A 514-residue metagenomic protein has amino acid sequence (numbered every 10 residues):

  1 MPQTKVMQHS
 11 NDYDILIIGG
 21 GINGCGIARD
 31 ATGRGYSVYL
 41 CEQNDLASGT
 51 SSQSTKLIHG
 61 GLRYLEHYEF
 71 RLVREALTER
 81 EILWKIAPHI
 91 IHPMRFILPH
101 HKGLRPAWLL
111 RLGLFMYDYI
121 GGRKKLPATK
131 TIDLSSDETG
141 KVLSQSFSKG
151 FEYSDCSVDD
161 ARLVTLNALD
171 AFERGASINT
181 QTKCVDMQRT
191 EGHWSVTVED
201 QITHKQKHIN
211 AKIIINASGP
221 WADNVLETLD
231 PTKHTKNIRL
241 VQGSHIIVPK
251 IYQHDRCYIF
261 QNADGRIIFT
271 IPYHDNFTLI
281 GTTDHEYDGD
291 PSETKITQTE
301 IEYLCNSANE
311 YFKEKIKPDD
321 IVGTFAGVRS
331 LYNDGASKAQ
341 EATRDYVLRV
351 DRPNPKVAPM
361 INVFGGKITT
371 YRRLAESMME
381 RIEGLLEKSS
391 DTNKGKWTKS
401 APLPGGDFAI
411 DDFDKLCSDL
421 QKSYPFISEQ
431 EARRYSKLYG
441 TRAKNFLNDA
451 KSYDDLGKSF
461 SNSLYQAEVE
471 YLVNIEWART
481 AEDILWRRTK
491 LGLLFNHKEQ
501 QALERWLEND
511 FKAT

Functional and structural regions predicted by a protein language model:
M1-I15, D30-R34: Extreme N-terminal leader/targeting segments of oxidoreductases
N11-Y13, T203-I213: Core beta-strand elements of the Rossmann-like FAD/NAD(P) dinucleotide-binding domain in flavoenzyme oxidoreductases
I18, I209-G219: Short hydrophobic core segments
T32-S52: Glycine-rich FAD pyrophosphate-binding loop
K56-G140: Dinucleotide-binding Rossmann-like beta1-alpha1 core, especially the glycine-rich loop that anchors the ADP
S154, D160-R162, D170, D230 (+8 more regions): C-terminal catalytic lobe of FAD-dependent flavoproteins
T180-W194: A conserved short coil-to-beta-strand element within the FAD-binding core of flavoproteins
N216-P231: Flavin (primarily FAD) binding-site architecture
